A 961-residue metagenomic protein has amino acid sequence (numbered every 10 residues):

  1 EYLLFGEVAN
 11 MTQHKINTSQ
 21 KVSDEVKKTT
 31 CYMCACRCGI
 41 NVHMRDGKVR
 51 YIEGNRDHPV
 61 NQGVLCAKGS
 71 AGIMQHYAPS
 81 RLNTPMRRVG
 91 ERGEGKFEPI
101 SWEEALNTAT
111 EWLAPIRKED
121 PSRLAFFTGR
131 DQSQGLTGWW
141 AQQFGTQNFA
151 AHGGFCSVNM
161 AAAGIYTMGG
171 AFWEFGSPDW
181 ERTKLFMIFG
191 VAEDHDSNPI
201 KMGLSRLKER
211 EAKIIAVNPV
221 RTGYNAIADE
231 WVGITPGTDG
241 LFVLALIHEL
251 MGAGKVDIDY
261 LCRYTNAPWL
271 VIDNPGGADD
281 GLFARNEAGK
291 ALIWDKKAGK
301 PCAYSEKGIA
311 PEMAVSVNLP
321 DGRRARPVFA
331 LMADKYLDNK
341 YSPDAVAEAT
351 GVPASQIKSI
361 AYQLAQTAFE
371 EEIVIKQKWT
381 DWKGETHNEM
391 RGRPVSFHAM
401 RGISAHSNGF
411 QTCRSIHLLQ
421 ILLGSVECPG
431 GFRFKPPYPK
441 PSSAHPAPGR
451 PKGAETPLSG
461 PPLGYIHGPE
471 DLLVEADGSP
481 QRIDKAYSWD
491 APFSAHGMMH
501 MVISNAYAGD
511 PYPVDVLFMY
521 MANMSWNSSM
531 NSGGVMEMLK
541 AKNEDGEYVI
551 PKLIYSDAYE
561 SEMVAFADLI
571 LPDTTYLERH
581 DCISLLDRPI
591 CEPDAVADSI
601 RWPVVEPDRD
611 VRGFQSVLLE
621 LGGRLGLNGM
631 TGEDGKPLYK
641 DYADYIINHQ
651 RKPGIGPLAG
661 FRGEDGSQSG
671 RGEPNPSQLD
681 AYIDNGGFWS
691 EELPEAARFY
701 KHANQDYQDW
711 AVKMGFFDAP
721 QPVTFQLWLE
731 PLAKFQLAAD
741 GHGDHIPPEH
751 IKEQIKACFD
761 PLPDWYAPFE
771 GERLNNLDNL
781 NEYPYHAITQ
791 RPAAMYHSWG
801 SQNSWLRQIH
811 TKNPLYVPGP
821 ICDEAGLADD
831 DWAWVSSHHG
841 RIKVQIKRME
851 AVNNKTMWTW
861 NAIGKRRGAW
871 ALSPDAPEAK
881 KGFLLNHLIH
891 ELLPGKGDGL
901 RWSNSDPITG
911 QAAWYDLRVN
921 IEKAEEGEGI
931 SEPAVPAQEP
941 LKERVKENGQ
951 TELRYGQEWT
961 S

Functional and structural regions predicted by a protein language model:
M11-C36: Short, Gly/Pro- and small/polar-rich lid/capping loops
K28-I40, Q62-G72: Local cysteine-cluster metal-coordination motifs and their immediate loop/turn environment, predominantly Fe-S cluster
A105-R123, G176-K184, K335-D338, K358-S396 (+1 more regions): Glycine-rich phosphate/diphosphate-binding loops that line cofactor/substrate pockets in enzymes
T137-V217, L241, P311, V315 (+5 more regions): Extended redox/cofactor-interaction regions of prokaryotic respiratory oxidoreductases
N225-W379, M390: Long, well-ordered, tryptophan-enriched scaffold segments
V328-A333, D338-N339, P343-S494: Active-site phosphate/pyrophosphate-binding segments
L577-P607, E891-K896, S903: Glycine/threonine-rich phosphate-binding loop and adjacent beta-strand/alpha-helix elements that clamp
W602-P603, F614-E673, N803-Y816, P820-S961: Long, contiguous, secondary-structure-rich segments that constitute the structural scaffold of globular domains
